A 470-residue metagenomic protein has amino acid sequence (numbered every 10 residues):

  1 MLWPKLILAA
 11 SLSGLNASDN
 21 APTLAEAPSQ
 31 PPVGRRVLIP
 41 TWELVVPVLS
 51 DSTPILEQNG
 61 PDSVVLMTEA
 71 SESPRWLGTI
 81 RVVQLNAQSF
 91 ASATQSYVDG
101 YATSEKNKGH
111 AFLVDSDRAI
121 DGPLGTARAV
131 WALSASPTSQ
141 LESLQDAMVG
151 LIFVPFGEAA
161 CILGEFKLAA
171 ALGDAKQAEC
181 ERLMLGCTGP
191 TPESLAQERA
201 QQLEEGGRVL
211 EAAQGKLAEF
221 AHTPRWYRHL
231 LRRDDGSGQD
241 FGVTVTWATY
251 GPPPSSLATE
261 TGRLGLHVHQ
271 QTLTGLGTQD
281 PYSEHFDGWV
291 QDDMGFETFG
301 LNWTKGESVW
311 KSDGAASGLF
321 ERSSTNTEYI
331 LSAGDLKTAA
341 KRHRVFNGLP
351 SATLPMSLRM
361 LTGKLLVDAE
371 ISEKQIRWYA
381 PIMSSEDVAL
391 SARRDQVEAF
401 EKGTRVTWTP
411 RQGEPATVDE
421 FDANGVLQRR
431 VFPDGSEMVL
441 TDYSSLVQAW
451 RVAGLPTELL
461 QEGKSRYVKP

Functional and structural regions predicted by a protein language model:
W3-L77, K108, Q140-Q145, P155-A160 (+2 more regions): N-terminal targeting sequences that direct proteins away from the cytosol to non-cytosolic compartments
I39-E43, S71-L77, L124, A159 (+4 more regions): Glycine-centered tight beta-turn/hairpin loop motif at sheet-sheet or coil-to-beta transitions
V65-D99: A short acidic-to-branched-hydrophobic micro-motif
A93-Y97, Y101, K176-L183: Stable alpha-helical elements in mature extracytoplasmic
V98-V154: Signature of long, low-cysteine stretches enriched in small and polar/charged residues
G125-A135, I162-G164, E260-Q270: A short hydrophobic beta-strand element
K167-R322, V367-P470: Acidic, serine/threonine-rich low-complexity disordered tracts
T325-S391, Q396: Beta-strand/loop-rich accessory regions of lumenal/periplasmic or secreted enzymes, predominantly carbohydrate-active
